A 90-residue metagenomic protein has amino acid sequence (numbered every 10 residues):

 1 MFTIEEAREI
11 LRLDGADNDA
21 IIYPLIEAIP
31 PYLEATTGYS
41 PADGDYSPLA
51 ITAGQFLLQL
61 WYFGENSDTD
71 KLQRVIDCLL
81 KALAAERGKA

Functional and structural regions predicted by a protein language model:
M1-A90: Divalent metal-cofactor coordination and adjacent catalytic microenvironments
